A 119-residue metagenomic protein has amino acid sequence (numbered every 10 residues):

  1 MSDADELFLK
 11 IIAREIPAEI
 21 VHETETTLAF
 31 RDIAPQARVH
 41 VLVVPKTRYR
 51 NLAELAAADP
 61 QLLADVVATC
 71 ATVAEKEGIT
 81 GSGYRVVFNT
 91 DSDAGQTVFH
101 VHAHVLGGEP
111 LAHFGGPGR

Functional and structural regions predicted by a protein language model:
M1-R119: HIT superfamily nucleotide-processing domains
